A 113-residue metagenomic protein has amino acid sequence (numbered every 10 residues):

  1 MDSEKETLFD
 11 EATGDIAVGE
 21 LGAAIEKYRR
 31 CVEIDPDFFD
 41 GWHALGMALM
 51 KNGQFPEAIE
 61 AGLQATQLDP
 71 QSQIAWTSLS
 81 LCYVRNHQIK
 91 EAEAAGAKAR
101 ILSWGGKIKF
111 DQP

Functional and structural regions predicted by a protein language model:
M1-T7, F110-P113: TPR-adjacent "capping" and linker segments in tetratricopeptide-repeat scaffold/adaptor proteins
E4-E6, E11, A17-R29, N52-Q64 (+2 more regions): Structural signature of tandem alpha-helical TPR/SEL1-like repeats, specifically the intra-repeat loop/turn
